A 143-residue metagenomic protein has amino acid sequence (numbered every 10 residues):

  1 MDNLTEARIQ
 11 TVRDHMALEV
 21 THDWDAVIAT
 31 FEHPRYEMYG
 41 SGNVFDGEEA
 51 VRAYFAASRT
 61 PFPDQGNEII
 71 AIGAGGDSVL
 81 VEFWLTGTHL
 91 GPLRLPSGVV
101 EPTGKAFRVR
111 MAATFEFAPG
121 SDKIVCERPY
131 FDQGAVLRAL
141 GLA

Functional and structural regions predicted by a protein language model:
M1-A143: C-terminal and inter-domain tail/linker signature
